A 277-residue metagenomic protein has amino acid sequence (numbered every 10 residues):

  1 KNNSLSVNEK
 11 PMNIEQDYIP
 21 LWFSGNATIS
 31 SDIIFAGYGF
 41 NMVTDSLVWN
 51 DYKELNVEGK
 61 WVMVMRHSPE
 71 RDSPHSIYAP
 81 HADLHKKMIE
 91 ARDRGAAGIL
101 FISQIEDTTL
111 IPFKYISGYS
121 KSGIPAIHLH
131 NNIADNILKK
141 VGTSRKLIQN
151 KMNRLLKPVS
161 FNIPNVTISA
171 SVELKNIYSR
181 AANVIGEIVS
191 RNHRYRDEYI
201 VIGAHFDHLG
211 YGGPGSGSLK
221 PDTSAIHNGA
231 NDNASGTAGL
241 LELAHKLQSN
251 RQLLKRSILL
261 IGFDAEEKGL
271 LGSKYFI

Functional and structural regions predicted by a protein language model:
K1-L21, M88, F101, I105-S120 (+4 more regions): Protein/peptide-recognition domains central to ubiquitin and immune signaling
K1-P69, P164, R180-N183: Noncatalytic luminal/extracellular "stalk/propeptide" segments of secretory-pathway proteins
N2-N3, I19-S24, L47-Y52, D72-M88 (+4 more regions): Second-shell loop/turn segments in exported
S4, E54-N56, K60-A82, G98 (+1 more regions): Catalytic-core environment of secreted peptidases
N13, I124-T143, F263-I277: Metal-dependent peptidase/peptidase-like ectodomains
A36-I111, S117: A conserved hydrophobic secondary-structure block that centers on an alpha-helix together with its immediately flanking
F40-M42, S68-R71, Q104-T108, I133 (+4 more regions): Solvent-exposed loop/turn segments at secondary-structure junctions within structured extracellular/periplasmic domains
D45-V48, S73-I77, T109-F113, K140 (+3 more regions): Short, solvent-exposed loop/turn and secondary-structure capping segments
